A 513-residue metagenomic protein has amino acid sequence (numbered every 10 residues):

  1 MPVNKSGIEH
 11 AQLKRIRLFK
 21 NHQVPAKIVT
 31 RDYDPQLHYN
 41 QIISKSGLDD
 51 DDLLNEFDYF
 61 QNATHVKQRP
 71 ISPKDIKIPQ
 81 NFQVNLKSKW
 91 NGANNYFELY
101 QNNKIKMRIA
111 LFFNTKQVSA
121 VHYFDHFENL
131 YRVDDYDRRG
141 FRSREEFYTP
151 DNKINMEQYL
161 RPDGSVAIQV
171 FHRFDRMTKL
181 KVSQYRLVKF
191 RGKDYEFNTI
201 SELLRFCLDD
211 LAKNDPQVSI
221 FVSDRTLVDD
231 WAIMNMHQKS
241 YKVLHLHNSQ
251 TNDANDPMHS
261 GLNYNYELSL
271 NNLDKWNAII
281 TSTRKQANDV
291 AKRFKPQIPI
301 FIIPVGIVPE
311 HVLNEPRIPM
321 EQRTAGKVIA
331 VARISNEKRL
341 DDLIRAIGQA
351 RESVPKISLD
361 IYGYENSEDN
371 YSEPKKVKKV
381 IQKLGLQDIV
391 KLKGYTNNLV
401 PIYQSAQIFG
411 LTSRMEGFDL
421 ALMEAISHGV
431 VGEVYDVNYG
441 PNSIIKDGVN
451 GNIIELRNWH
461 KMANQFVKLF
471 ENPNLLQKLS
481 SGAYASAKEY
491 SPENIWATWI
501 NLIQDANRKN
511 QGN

Functional and structural regions predicted by a protein language model:
A254-P257, G306-A325: Acidic anion/phosphate-binding donor-loop and adjacent secondary structure in glycosyltransferase catalytic cores
P319-K338, I347: Conserved donor-binding/catalytic core segment of Leloir-type glycosyltransferases
S358-P374: Glycosyltransferase donor-sugar binding loop
P374-G394: Nucleotide-activated donor-binding/catalytic signature segment of Leloir-type glycosyltransferases, i.e., the conserved
Y395, R414: Aromatic "clamp/platform" in nucleotide-sugar-dependent glycosyltransferases that forms part of the donor/acceptor
I402, L475-E489, T498-N501: A short, well-ordered alpha-helix in the C-terminal region of glycosyltransferases
V431-Y435: Short hydrophobic beta-strand element within catalytic cores of glycosyltransferases and related nucleotide-activated
K446-G448, N452-W459, V467-N474, K488: Conserved acidic donor-binding segment of nucleotide-sugar-dependent glycosyltransferases
